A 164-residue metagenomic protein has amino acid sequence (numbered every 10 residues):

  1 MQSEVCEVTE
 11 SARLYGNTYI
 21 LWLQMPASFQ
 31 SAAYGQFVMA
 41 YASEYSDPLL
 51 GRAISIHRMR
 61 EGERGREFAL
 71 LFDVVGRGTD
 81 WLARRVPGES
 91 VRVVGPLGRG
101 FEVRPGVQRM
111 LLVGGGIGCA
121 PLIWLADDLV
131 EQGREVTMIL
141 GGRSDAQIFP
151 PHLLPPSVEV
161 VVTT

Functional and structural regions predicted by a protein language model:
Q2-P87: Ferredoxin-reductase
R77-T164: FNR/FR-type flavoprotein reductase catalytic core
